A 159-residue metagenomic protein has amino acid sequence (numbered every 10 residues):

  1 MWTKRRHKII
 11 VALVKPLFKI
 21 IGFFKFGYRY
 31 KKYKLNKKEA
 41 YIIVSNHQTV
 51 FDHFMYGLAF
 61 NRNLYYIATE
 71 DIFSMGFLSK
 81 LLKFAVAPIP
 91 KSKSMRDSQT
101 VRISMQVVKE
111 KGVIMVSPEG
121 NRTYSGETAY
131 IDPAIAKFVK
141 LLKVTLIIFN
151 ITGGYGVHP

Functional and structural regions predicted by a protein language model:
T3-F26, S79, K83, A87: Short hydrophobic helices that act as membrane-entry/anchoring signals
K15-H47: Helix-to-loop junction immediately C-terminal to a conserved catalytic motif
K31, G126-P159: A cross-family acyltransferase "interaction/gating" segment
N36-M95: Catalytic core of membrane glycerolipid acyltransferases/transacylases, capturing the structured, soluble-facing
Y56, Q106, K137-L141: Hydrophobic/aromatic ligand-binding patch that stacks against planar heteroaromatic rings of cofactors or nucleotides
A87-G112: Helix-adjacent hinge/juxtasegments
V107-A136: Catalytic-site beta-strand/loop segments enriched in glycine and acidic/polar residues
